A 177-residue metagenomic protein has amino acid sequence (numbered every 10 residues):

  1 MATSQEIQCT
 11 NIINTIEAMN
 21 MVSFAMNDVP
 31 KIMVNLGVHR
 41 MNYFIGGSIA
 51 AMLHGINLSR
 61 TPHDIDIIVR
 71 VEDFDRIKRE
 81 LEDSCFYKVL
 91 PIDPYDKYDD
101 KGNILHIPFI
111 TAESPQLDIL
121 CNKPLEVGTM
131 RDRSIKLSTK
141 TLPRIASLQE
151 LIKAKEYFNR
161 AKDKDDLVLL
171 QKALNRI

Functional and structural regions predicted by a protein language model:
A2-I177: Compositionally biased terminal segments of proteins
